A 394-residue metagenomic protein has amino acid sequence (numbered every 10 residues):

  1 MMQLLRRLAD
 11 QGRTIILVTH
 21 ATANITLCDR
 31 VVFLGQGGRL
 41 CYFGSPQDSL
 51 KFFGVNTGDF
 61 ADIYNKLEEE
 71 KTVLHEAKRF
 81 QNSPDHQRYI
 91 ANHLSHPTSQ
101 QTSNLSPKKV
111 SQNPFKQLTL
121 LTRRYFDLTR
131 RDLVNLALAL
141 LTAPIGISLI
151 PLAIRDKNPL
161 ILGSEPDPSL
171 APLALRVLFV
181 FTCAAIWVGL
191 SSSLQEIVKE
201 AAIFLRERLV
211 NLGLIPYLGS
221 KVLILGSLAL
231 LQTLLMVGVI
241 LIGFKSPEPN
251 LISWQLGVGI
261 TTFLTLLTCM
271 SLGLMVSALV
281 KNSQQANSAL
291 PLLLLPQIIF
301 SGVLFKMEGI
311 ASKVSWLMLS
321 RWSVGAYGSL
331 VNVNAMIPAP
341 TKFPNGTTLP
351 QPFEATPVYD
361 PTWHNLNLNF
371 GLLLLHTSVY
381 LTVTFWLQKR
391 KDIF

Functional and structural regions predicted by a protein language model:
M1-L4, A21-L27, G38: Helical "lid/switch" subdomain of P-loop NTPase nucleotide-binding domains
L4, T14, L27-F33: Conserved catalytic segment of ABC-fold P-loop ATPases
A9-D10, R130, R208: Conserved ATPase "switch" residues in P-loop NTPase domains
Q11, V18, T22-I25, P216 (+3 more regions): Alpha-helical transmembrane segments and their short interhelical loops
I25, R130-L133, A137, P151-A174 (+5 more regions): Membrane-lumen (extracellular) interface motif
R30-A174, L178, L319-F394: Topological signature of polytopic alpha-helical transporters
P107-K108, L175, C183-V188, W254-T261: Short alpha-helical transmembrane interface motifs in multi-pass membrane proteins
I150, D167, A171-I242: Hydrophobic alpha-helical transmembrane segments of multi-pass membrane transport proteins
